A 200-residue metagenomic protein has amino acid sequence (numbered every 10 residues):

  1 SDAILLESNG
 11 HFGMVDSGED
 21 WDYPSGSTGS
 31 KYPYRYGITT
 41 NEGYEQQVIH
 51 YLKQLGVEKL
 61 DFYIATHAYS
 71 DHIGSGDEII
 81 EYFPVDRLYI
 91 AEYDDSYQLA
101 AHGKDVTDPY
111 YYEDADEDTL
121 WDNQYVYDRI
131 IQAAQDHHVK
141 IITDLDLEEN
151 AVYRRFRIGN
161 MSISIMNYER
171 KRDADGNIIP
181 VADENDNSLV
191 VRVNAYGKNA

Functional and structural regions predicted by a protein language model:
S1-K59, T143-A200: Core dinuclear metal-dependent hydrolase active-site scaffold
F12-M14, Y63, R87: Hydrophobic "anchor" residues on beta-strands that sit immediately upstream of conserved functional sites
D20, Y69, D94: Catalytic metal-binding/acid-base residues of hydrolase active sites
N41-E45, Y69-I73, L120-N123, E184: Solvent-exposed, acidic/flexible segments
E58-D71: Metallo-beta-lactamase
S75-I79: A short acidic, amphipathic alpha-helical/loop segment
I80-P84: Short, conserved loop/helix-junction motifs that constitute active-site signature segments in enzyme catalytic cores
R87, S96-S164, N177, V181-D183: Binuclear metal-ion centers of metallo-dependent hydrolases, dominated by the metallo-beta-lactamase
